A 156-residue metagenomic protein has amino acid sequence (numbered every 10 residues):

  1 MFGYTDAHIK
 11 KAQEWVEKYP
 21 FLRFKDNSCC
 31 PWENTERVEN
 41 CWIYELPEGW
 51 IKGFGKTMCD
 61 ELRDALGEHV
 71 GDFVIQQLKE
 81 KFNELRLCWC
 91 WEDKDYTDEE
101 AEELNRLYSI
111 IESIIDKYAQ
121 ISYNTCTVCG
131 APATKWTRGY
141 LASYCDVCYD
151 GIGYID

Functional and structural regions predicted by a protein language model:
M1-A7, E14-I114: Interaction interfaces in information-processing and related assembly proteins
V70, Y123-C126: Residue-level signal for secondary-structure boundary elements
K79, E112-N124, K135-G139: Short, flexible, mixed-charge glycine/proline-rich loop motifs that serve as phosphate/nucleic-acid-contacting
S109-K117, G153-D156: A signal for specific C-terminal beta-sheet/loop modules enriched in small/flexible residues with GP/PG/PP motifs
C126-C129, C145-C148: Short cysteine-rich clusters marking metal-coordination/redox-active sites
P132-K135, D150-G153: Short functional micro-motifs and their immediate structural scaffolds
T137-Y144, I155-D156: Short cysteine/histidine-rich zinc-coordinating motifs and their immediately flanking basic loops
